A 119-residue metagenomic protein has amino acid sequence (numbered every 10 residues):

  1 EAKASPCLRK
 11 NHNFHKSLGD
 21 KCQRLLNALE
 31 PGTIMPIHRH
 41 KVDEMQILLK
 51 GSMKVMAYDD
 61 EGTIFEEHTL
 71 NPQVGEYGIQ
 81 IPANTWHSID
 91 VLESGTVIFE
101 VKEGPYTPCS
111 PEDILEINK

Functional and structural regions predicted by a protein language model:
E1-K21, E66-P72, N118: A short, N-terminal "cap"/entry segment at the start of jelly-roll beta-barrel domains of the cupin/DSBH fold
R24-A28, M45, G78-Q80, E100: Conserved hydrophobic/aromatic beta-strand scaffold that supports enzyme active sites
L25-H40: Conserved short histidine dyad/triad with adjacent acidic residue
T33, K41-V42, T85, S94: A generic "binding-loop/recognition-motif" signal
P36-I37, V55-A57, I79-I81, H87-L92 (+1 more regions): Short beta-strand His + acidic residue motifs that chelate non-heme Fe in jelly-roll/DSBH and cupin folds
V42-E61: Glycine- and acidic-residue-biased ligand/ion/polar-headgroup-sensing regions
D59-N84: Short acidic-glycine-tyrosine-enriched beta hairpin
G62-T69, S88-K119: Double-stranded beta-helix
